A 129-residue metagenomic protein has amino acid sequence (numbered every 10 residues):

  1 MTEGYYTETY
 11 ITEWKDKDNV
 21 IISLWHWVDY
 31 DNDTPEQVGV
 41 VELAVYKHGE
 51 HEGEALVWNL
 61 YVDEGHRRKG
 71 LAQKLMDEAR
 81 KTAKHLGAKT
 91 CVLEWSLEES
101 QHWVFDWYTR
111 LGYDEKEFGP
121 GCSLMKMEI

Functional and structural regions predicted by a protein language model:
M1-W58, T82, F118-G119: Acetyl-CoA-dependent GNAT
A44, M125-I129: Short beta-strand-to-coil "C-cap" segments at the C-terminal boundary of structured domains/repeats, marking
Y46-H48, G65, E98-S100: Short coil/turn motifs at secondary-structure junctions
W58, D63, S96-E98: Residue-level recognition of the GNAT/N-acetyltransferase active site
V62, R68-K81, R110: Conserved acetyl-CoA-binding loop-helix of GNAT-fold acetyltransferases
V92-F105, G121-S123: Conserved beta-strand-loop-alpha-helix junction that forms the acyl-donor binding cleft
Y108-G119: Conserved acetyl-CoA-binding loop of GNAT-fold acetyltransferases
